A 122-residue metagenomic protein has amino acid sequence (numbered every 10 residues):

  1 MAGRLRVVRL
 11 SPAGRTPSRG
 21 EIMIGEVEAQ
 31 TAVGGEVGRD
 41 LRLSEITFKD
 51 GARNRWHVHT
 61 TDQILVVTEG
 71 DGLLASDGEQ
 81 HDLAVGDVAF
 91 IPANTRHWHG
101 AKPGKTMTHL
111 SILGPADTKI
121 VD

Functional and structural regions predicted by a protein language model:
M1-D40, I120-D122: A short, N-terminal "cap"/entry segment at the start of jelly-roll beta-barrel domains of the cupin/DSBH fold
L43, I64, F90, G104-D122: A short hydrophobic beta-strand segment most commonly corresponding to one strand of the jelly-roll/cupin
L43-H59, A93: Conserved short histidine dyad/triad with adjacent acidic residue
R55-W56, L74-A75, R96-P103: Short beta-strand His + acidic residue motifs that chelate non-heme Fe in jelly-roll/DSBH and cupin folds
T61-G72, D77: Glycine- and acidic-residue-biased ligand/ion/polar-headgroup-sensing regions
G78-N94: Short acidic-glycine-tyrosine-enriched beta hairpin
